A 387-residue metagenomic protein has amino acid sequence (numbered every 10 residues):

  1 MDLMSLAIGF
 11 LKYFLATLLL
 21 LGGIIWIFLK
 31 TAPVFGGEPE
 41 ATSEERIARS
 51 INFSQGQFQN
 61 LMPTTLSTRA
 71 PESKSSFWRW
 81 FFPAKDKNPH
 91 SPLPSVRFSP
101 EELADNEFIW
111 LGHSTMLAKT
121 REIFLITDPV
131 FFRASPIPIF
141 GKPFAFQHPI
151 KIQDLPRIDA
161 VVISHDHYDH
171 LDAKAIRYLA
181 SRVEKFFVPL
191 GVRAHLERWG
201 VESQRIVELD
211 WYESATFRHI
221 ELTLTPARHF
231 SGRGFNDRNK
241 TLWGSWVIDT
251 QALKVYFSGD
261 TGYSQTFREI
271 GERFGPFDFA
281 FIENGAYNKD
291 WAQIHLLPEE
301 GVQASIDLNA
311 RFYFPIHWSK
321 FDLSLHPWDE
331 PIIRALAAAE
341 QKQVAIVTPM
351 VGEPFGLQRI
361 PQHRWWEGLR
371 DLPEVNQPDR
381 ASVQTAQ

Functional and structural regions predicted by a protein language model:
D2-P136, F140-K142, H148-I152, D249-F257 (+3 more regions): Metallo-beta-lactamase
G9-E38, F53, A160, K185-A194 (+2 more regions): Cap/insert and terminal regions of metallo-dependent hydrolase folds
R49-S50, R69, I139-F187, G275-F281: Active-site metal-binding motif and surrounding structural segment of the metallo-beta-lactamase
K85-D105, P189-L253, R334-V351, Q358-P361: Metallo-beta-lactamase
T115-K119, T216-P276, A292, L296-E300: Catalytic core of the metallo-beta-lactamase
A118, D128, H165, F186 (+5 more regions): Divalent metal-coordination and catalytic microenvironments
A134, H167-L171, R193-H195, E213-T216 (+5 more regions): Active-site environment of divalent metal-dependent phosphoester hydrolases
D172-S181, L323-I333, Q358-R359: Metal-dependent catalytic neighborhoods of phosphoester/phosphodiester hydrolases
